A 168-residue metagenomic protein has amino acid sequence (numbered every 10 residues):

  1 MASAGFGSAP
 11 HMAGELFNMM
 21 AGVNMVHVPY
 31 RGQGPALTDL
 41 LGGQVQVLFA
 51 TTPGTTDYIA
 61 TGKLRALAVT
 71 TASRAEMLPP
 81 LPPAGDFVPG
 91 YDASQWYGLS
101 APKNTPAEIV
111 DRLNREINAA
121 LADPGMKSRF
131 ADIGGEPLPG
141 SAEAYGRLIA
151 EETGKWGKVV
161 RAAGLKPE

Functional and structural regions predicted by a protein language model:
M1-E168: Conserved, function-defining micro-sites of small-solute handling proteins
